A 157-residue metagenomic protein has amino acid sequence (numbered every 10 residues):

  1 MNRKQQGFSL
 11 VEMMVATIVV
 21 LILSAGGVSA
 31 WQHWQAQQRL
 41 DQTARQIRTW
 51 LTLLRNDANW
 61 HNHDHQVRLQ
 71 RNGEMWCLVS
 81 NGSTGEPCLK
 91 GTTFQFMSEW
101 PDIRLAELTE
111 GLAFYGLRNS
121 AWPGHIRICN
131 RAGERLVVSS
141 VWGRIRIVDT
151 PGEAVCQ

Functional and structural regions predicted by a protein language model:
M1-Q32: N-terminal single-pass transmembrane signal-anchor helix
N2, G26-T52, N56-W60, D64-Q157: N-terminal helix-rich module
